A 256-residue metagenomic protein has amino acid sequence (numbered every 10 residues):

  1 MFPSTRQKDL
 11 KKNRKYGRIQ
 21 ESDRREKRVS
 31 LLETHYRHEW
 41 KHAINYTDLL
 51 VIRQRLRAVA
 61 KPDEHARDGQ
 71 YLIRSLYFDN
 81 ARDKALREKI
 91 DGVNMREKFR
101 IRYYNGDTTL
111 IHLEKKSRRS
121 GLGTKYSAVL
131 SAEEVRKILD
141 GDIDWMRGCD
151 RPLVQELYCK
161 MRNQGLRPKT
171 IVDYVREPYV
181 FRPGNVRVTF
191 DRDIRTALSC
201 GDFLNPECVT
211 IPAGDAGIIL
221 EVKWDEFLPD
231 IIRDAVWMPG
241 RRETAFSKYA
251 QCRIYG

Functional and structural regions predicted by a protein language model:
F2-R6, L10-G256: Phosphate-end processing signature that detects enzymes handling 5′-triphosphorylated RNA and polyphosphate
